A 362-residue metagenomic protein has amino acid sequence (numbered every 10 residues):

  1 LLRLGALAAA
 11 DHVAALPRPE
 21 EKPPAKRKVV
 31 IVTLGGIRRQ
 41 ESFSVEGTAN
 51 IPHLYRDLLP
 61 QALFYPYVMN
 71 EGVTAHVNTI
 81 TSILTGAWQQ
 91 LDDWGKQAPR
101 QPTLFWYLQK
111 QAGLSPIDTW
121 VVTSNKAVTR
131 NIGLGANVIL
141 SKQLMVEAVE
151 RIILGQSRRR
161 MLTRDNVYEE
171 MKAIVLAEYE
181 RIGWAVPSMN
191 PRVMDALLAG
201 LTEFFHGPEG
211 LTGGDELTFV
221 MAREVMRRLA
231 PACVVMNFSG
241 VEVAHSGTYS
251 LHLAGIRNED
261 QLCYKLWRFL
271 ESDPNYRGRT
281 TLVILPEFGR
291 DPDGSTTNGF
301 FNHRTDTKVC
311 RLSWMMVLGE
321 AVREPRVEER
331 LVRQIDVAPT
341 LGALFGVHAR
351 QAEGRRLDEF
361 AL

Functional and structural regions predicted by a protein language model:
L1-R18: N-terminal export signals
V29-T33, Q40, F64-Y67, S82-L84 (+4 more regions): Structural recognition of the beta-strand scaffold that forms the well-ordered cores of secreted hydrolase catalytic
V29-V30, E259-F301, L341: Metal-dependent active-site segment of extracytoplasmic phospho-/sulfohydrolases and closely related
S42-N78, D118-W120: Short, structured active-site-proximal loop/turn typified by the sulfatase FGly-forming signature C/S-X-P-X-R
V45, L134-G135, L198-H206, F219-W267: Active-site His/acidic residue clusters
V77-G86, H303-F345: Substrate-binding rim/cap in mid-to-C-terminal beta-strand-loop elements of soluble/periplasmic
W94-Q97, P102-L198, E203-H206, G214: A contiguous, mid-domain pocket- or channel-lining segment that forms the substrate-recognition surface
A127, V332, D336, F345-L362: Polar, surface-exposed loop/tail segments that function as active-site lids or cofactor/substrate-recognition elements
